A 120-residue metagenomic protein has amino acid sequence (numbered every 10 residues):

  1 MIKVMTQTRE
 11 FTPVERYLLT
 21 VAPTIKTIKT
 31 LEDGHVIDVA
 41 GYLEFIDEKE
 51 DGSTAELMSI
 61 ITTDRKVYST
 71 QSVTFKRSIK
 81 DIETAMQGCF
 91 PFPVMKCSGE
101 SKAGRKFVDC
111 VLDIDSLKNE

Functional and structural regions predicted by a protein language model:
M1-T63, A103, D113-N119: OB-fold ssDNA-binding interfaces and closely related basic DNA-contact patches used across DNA replication/repair
R9, L43, V73, G88-F90 (+1 more regions): Short non-domain terminal segments
E32-G34, D38, K76-M95: Short nucleic-acid-contacting surface segments enriched for D/E, G, S/T with interspersed K/R
D47-M86: Acidic, low-complexity, intrinsically disordered interaction modules
T70, R105, E120: Short acidic, gly/pro-rich beta-turn/loop elements at beta-sheet edges and active-site/ligand-binding grooves
M86-C110: Flexible glycine-rich surface loops and low-complexity tracts that mediate binding to linear polymers
